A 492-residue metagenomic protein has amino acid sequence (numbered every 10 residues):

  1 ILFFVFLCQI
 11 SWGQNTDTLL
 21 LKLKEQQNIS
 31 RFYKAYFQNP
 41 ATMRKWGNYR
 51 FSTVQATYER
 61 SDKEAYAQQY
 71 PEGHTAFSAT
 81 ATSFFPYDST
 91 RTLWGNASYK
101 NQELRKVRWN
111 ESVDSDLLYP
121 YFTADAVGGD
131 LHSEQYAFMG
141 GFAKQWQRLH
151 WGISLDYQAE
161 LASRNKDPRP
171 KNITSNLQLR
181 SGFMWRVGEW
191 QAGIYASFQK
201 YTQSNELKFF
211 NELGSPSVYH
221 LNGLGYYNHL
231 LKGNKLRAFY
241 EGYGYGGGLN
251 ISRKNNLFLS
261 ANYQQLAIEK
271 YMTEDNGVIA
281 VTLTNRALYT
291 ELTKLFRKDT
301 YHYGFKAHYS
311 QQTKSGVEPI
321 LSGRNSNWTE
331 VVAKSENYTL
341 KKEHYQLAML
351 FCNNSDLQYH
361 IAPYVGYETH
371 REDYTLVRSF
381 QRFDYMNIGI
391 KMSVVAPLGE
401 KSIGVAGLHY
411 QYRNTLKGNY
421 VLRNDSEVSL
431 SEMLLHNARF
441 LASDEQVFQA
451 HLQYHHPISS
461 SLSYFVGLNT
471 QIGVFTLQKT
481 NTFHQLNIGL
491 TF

Functional and structural regions predicted by a protein language model:
G13-R105: N-terminal, post-signal peptide beta-strand-biased segments of exported outer-membrane/organellar beta-barrel and other
T18-L19, N481-F492: Outer-membrane beta-barrel "beta-signal"
N48-S52, S89-G95, Q147-I153, G188-I194 (+6 more regions): Outer-envelope beta-barrel architecture signal
S52-R60, G95-N101, I153-A159, I194-K200 (+8 more regions): Transmembrane beta-barrel strands of outer-membrane/channel proteins
E64-Q69, K106-S112, S163-K171, N205-E212 (+7 more regions): Outer-membrane beta-barrel translocator domains and adjoining extracellular loop/strand segments of Gram-negative
Q69-T75, G128-H132, R169-I173, R237-Y243 (+5 more regions): Replace "Gram-negative outer membrane beta-barrel proteins" with "bacterial and organellar outer membrane beta-barrel
F85, K144, F183-V187, L249-N255 (+5 more regions): Residue-level signature of outer-membrane beta-barrel architecture
Y226-V365: Long, internal scaffold/assembly segments composed of regular secondary structure
